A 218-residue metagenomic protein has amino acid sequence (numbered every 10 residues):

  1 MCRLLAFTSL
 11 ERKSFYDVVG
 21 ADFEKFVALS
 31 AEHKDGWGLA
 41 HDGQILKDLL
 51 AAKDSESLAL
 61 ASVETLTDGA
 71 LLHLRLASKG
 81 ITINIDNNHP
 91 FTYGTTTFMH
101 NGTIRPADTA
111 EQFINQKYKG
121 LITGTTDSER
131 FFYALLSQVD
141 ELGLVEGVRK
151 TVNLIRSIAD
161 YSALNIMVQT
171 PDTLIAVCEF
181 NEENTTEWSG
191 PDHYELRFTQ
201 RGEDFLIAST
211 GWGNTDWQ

Functional and structural regions predicted by a protein language model:
M1-K53, A176, N181-T186: Extreme N-terminus nucleophile/cap motif
C2, T96-P106: Conserved beta-strand-loop-short alpha-helix elements that form and flank the Mn2+/Mg2+-coordinating active site
L5-L10, D42-H73, F131, D192-H193: Short, compositionally biased leader-like segments
L39, G102, F131: Residue-level signal for inorganic ion chemistry
L49-A61, H73-G94, F113-K117: Short acidic (Asp/Glu) patches
G69, L144-F180: Catalytic core of PPM/PP2C metal-dependent serine/threonine phosphatase domains
E111-S137: Long, charge-dense
T186-Q218: A conserved acidic, glycine/proline-rich C-terminal tail/linker
